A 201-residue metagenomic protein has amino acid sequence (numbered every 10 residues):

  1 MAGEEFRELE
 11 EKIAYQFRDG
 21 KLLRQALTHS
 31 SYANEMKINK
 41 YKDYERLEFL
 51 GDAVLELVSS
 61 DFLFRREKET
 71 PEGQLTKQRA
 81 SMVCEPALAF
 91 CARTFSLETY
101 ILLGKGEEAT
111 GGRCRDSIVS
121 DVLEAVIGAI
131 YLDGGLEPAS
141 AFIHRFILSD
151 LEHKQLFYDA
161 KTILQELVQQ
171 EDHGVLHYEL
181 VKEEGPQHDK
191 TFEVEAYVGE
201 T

Functional and structural regions predicted by a protein language model:
M1-T201: Double-stranded RNA-binding/processing signature
